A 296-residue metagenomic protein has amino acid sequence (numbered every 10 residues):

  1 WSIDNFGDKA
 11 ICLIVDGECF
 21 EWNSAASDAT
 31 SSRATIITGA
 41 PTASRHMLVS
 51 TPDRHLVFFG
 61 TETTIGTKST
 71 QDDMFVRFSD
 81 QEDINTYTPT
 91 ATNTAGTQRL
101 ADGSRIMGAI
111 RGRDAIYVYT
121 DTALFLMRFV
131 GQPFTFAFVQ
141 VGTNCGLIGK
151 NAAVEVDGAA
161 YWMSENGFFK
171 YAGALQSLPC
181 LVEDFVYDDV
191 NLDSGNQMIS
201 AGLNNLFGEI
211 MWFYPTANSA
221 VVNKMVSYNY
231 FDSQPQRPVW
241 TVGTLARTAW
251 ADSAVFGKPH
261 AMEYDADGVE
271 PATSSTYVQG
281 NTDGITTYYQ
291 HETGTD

Functional and structural regions predicted by a protein language model:
W1-M47: Surface-exposed assembly/interface segments
W1-N5, S104, G142-A160, E165-D296: Beta-sheet repeat architectures centered on beta-propellers
A10-C12, H55-F59, V118, E209-Y214 (+1 more regions): Short, hydrophobic/proline-enriched secondary-structure or compact coil segments at domain edges
C12, E21, F58-F59, L126 (+3 more regions): Hydrophobic side chains in beta-strands
D16, N23, G60-E62, N204 (+1 more regions): Poly-acidic low-complexity segments
F20, G66, V269: Glycine/Thr-rich phosphate-binding loops of Rossmann-like dinucleotide-binding domains
S27-I199, Q234-L245: Beta-propeller and closely related beta-pinwheel folds
